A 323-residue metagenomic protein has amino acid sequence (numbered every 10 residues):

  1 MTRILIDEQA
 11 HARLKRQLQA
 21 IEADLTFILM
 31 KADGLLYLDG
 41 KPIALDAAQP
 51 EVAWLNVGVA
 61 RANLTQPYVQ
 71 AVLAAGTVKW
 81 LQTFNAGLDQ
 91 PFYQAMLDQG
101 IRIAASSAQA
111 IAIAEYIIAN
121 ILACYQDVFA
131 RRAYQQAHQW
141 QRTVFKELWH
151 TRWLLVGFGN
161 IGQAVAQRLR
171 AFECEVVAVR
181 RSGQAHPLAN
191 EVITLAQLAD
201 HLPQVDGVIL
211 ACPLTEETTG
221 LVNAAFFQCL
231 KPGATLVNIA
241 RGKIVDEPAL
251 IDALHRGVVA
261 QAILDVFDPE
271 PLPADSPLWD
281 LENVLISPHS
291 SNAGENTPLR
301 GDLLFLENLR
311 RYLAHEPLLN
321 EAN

Functional and structural regions predicted by a protein language model:
M1-R61: N-terminal glycine-/charge-rich "phosphate-binding" loop or analogous flexible N-terminal tail
L38-A48, V69-V72, A196-P203: Short amphipathic alpha-helix with an adjacent loop that forms part of the alpha/beta core around
E51-R132: Phosphate/diphosphate ligand-binding glycine-rich loop within oxidoreductases
Q66-T77, Q94-D98, F227-P232, A253-V258 (+1 more regions): Short, conserved loop/helix-junction motifs that constitute active-site signature segments in enzyme catalytic cores
A104-A108, A112-Y116, R131, E270-N323: C-terminal helix-to-coil terminal segments
R131-A164: Glycine-rich NAD(P)-binding loop of Rossmann-like domains
A171-L188: NAD(P)-binding Rossmann-fold cofactor-contacting core
G183-P277: Rossmann-like adenosine-cofactor binding region
